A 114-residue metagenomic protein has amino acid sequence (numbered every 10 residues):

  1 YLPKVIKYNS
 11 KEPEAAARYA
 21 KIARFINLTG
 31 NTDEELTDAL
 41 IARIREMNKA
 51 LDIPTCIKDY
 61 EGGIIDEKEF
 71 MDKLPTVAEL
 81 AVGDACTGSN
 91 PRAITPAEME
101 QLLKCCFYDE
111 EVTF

Functional and structural regions predicted by a protein language model:
Y1-E69, V112: Gly/Pro-rich interdomain helix-loop hinge
K68-F114: Short, amphipathic C-terminal "tail helix"
